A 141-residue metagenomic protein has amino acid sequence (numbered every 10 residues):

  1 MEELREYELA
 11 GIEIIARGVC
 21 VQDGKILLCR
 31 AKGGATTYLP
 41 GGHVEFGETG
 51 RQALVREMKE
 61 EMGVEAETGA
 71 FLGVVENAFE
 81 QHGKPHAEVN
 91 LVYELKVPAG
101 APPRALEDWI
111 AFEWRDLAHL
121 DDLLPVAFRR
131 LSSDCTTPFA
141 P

Functional and structural regions predicted by a protein language model:
M1-R17, D23: Acidic, metal-coordinating catalytic segment for phosphate/diphosphate chemistry, firing primarily on the Nudix
E8-I12, G83-V89, L106-W109: A generic structural micro-feature
E13, V21, L39, A66 (+1 more regions): Short connector loops at helix/strand junctions that flank enzyme active sites, especially segments positioning acidic
A16, Q22-E60: Conserved Nudix-box catalytic region and its N-terminal flanking loop in Nudix hydrolases and closely related
E65-V74: A short coil-to-beta-strand element that immediately follows conserved catalytic motifs
N77-P102: Active-site-adjacent beta-strand/loop module that shapes the phosphate/pyrophosphate-binding cleft
V92-E94, R104-T136: NUDIX/MutT-family hydrolases
